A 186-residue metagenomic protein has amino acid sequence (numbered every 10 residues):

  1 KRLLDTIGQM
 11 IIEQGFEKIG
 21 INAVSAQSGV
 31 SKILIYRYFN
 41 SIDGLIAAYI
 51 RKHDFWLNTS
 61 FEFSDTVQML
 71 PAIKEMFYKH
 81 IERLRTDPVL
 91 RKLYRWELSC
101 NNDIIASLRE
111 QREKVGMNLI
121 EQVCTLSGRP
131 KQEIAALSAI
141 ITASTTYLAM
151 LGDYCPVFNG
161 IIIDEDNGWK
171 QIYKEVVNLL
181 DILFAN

Functional and structural regions predicted by a protein language model:
R2, T6, M10-G44, A48: Helix-turn-helix
L45-H53, I105-L108: Alpha-helical DNA-contacting segments of helix-turn-helix folds
Y49-M76, G116-Q122: Amphipathic alpha-helical linker/stalk segments
K52, W56, R83, D87 (+3 more regions): Phosphate/oxyanion-binding loops and surfaces in catalytic or ligand/nucleic-acid-binding neighborhoods
L57-E62, N101-G128, A135-A136, W169-V177: Amphipathic alpha-helical packing segments from all-alpha helical-bundle domains
F61-L90, L126-I141: Hydrophobic alpha-helical connector segments
L84-A106, G152-F158: Amphipathic alpha-helical segments used for helix-helix packing
V123-V177: Hydrophobic/aromatic-rich alpha-helical bundle segments in the mid-to-C-terminal region
